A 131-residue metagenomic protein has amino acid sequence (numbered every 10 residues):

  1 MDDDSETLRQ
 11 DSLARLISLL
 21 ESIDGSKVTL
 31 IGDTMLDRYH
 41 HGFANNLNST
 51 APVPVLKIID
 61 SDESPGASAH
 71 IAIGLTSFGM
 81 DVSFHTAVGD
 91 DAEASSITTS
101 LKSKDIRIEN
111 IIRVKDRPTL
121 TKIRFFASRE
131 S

Functional and structural regions predicted by a protein language model:
M1-S5: Conserved P-loop NTPase mechanochemical-coupling segment
E6-L19, K27, S49-T121: Substrate-binding N-lobe of the ribokinase-like
T7, S128-S131: Gly/Ser/Thr-enriched, mixed-charge loops and adjacent short helices that form phosphate/oxyanion-binding elements
I31: Generic enzyme active-site microenvironment
T34: Active-site metal-binding loops of divalent metal-dependent hydrolases
D37-H41, R117: Extended acidic/charged loop-beta regions that coordinate divalent cations and stabilize anionic phosphate/carboxylate
H41-A51, A127-R129: Short, flexible, mixed-charge acidic loops at enzyme active sites
L120-S128: Surface-exposed loop and adjacent secondary-structure segments within mature catalytic domains
